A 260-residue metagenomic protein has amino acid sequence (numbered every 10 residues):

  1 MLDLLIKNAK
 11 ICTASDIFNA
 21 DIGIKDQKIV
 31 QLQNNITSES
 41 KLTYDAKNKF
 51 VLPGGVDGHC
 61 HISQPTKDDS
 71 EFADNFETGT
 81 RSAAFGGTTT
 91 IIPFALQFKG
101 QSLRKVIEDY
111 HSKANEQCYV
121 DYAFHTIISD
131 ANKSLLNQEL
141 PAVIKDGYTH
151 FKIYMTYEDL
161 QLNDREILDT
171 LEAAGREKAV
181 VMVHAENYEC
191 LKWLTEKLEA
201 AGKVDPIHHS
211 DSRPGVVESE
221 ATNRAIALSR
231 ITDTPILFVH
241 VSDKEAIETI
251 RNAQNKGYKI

Functional and structural regions predicted by a protein language model:
M1-G54, D68: Histidine-rich, glycine-flanked metal-binding segment
A9, I22, Q27, N48 (+7 more regions): Divalent metal-coordination and catalytic microenvironments
A46-Q117: Metal-associated gating/positioning segment near the N- to mid-region
G54-C60, I91-P93, Y122-T126, F151-I153 (+3 more regions): Hydrophobic faces of well-ordered beta-strands that scaffold small-molecule active sites in alpha/beta enzyme cores
C60-D74, A95, A123-L136, T156 (+1 more regions): Active-site mouth loops of central-metabolism enzymes
F72-T80, N132-V143, R224: Short, acidic/polar
R104-D121, D169-V183: Alpha-helix-loop-beta-strand connector modules within alpha/beta enzyme cores
Q138-M155, D159-I260: Histidine/acidic residue-rich metal-binding segments in metalloenzymes
